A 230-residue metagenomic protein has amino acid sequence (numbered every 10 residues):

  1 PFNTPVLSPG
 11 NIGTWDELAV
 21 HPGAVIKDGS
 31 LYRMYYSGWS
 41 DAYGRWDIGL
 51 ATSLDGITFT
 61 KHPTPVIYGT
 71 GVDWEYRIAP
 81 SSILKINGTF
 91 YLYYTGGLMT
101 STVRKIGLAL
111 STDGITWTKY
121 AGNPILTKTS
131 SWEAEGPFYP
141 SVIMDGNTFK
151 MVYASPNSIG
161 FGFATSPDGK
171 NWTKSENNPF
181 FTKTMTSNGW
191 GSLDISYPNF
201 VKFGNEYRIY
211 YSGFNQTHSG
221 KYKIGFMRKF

Functional and structural regions predicted by a protein language model:
P1-F230: Carbohydrate-active catalytic/glycan-binding domains of CAZyme proteins, especially the secreted or lumenal ectodomains
